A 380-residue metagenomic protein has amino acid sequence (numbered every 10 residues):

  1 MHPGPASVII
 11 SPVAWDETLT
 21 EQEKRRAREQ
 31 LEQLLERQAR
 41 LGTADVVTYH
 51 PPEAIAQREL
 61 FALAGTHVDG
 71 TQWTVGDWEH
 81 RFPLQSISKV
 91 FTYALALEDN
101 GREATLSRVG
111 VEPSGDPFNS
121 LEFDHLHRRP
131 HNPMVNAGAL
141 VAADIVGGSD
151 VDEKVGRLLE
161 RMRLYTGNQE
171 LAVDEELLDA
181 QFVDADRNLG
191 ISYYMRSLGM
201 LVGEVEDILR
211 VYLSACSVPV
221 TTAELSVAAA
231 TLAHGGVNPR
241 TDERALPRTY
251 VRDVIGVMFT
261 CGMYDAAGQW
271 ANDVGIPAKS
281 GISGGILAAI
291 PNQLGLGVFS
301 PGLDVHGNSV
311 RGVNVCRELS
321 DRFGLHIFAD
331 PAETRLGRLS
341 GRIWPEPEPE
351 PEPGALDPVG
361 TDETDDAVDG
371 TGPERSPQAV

Functional and structural regions predicted by a protein language model:
V8-T43, A96-A215: Active-site-adjacent helix/loop patches that line small-molecule binding or acyl-intermediate pockets
S11, W15, G235-A267, A271-L356 (+1 more regions): Structured C-terminal helix/loop/strand segments within mature extracytoplasmic catalytic/sensor domains
V13, D152, F182, Y193-D253 (+1 more regions): Penicillin-binding protein/beta-lactamase superfamily catalytic region
E32-A39, I87-E98, P247-G268: A charged amphipathic helix-loop-strand protein-protein interaction module that recurs in cytosolic assemblies
A39-V75, L287-A288: A short, well-structured edge-of-sheet supersecondary motif
E53-A56, P130-N132, V183, G275-K279 (+1 more regions): Short Gly/Pro-enriched turn/cap motifs at secondary-structure boundaries
G70, P83-L106, A228, L296: Active-site SXXK
E348-D369, E374: Asp/Glu-rich intrinsically disordered low-complexity tracts
